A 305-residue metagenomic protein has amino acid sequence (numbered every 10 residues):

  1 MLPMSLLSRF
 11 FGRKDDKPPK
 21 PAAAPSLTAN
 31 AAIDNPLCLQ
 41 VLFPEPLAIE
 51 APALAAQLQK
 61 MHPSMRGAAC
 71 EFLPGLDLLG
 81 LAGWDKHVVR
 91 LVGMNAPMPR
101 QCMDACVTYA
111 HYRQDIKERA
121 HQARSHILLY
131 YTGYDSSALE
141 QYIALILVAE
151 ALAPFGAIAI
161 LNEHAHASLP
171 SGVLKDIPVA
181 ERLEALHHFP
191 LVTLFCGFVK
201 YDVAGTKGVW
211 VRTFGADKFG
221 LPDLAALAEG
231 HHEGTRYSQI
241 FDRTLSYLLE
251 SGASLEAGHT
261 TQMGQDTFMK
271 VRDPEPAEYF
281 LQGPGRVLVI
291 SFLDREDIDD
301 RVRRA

Functional and structural regions predicted by a protein language model:
L2-L58: N-terminal alpha-helical "arm" segments
A29-N30, K117-R124, G208-G220: Short, compositionally biased low-complexity segments
E45-K117: N-terminal low-complexity, intrinsically disordered segments
P46-I49, Y134-S137, H231-G234: Short acidic, S/G/P-rich loop/turn micro-motifs used as interaction or catalytic elements
P52, I143-I146, T235-D242: Short, well-ordered alpha-helical segments
K60-A69, L147-L161, S246-E256: Structural alpha-beta junctions
V92-G197: Internal, hydrophobic cores of structured domains that mediate oligomerization or house catalytic pockets within large
H166-A305: Aromatic/basic-lined ligand-recognition segments that form π-stacking hydrophobic pockets flanked by Lys/Arg to engage
